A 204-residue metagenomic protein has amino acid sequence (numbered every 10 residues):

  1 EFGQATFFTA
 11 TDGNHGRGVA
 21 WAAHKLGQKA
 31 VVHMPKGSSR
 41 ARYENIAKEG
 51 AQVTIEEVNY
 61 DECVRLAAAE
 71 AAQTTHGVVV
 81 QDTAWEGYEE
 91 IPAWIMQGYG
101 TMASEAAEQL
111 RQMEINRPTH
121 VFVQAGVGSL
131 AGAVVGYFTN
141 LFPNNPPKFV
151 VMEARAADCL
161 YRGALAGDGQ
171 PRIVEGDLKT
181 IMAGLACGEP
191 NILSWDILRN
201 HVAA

Functional and structural regions predicted by a protein language model:
F2-F8, R17-A72, C159-I173, S194: Active-site-proximal loop->helix
A5-T6, V78, H120: Structural motif
G13: Conserved catalytic/binding loops enriched for acidic/polar residues
G16-R17, G132: Residues forming the Rossmann-fold NAD(P)(H) cofactor-binding site
A30, V53, V78-V79, F149: Hydrophobic beta-strand scaffold residues
H33, E56, D82, M152-A154: Generic beta-sheet signal
D61, L66, W85-H201: Glycine-rich phosphate/pyrophosphate-binding loop at beta-loop-alpha junctions
Q73, G77-D82, A93: Structural signature of the thiamine diphosphate
